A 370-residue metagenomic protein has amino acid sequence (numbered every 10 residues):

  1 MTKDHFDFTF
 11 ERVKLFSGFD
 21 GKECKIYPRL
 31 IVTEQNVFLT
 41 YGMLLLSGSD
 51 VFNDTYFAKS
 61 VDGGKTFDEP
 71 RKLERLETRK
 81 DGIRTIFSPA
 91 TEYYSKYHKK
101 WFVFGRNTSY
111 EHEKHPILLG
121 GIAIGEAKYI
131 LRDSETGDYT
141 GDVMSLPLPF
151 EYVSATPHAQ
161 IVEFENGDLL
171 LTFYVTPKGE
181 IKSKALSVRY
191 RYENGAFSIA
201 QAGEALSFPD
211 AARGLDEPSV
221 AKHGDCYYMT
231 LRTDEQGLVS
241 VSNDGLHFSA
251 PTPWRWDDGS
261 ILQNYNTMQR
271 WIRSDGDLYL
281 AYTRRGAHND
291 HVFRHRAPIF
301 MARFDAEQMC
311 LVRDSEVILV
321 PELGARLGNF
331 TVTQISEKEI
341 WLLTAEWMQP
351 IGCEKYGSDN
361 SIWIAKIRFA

Functional and structural regions predicted by a protein language model:
M1-E23, I31-T85, Y94-S154, V162-E217 (+5 more regions): Beta-rich carbohydrate-recognition and catalytic domains
Y27-R29, P89-T91, H158-Q160, E217-S219 (+2 more regions): Conserved beta-strand position repeated once per blade in WD40 beta-propeller domains
R326: Conserved glycosyltransferase catalytic-site signature
